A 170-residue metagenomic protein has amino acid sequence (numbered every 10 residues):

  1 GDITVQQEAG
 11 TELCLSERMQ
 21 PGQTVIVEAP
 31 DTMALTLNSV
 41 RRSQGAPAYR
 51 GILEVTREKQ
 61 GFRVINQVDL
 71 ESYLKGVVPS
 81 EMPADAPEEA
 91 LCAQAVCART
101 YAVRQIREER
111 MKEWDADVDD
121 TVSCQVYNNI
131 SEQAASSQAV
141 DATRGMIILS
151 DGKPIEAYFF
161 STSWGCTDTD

Functional and structural regions predicted by a protein language model:
G1-D170: Conserved, single-site charged/polar hotspot
